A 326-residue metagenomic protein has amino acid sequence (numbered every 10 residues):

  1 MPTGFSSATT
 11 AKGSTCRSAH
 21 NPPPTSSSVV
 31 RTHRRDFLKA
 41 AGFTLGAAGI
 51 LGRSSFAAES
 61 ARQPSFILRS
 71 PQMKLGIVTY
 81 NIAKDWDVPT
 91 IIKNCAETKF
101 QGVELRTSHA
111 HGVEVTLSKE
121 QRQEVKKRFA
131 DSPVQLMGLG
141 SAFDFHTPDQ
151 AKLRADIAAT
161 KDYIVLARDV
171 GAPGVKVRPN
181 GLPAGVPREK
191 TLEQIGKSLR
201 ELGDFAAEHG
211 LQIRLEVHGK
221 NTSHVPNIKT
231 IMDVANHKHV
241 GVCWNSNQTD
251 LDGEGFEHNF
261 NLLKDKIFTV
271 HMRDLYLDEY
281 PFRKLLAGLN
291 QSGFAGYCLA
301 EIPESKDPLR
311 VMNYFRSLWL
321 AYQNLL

Functional and structural regions predicted by a protein language model:
C16-G76, A83-D85, P89-T98, T222-L326: Histidine-acidic metal/acid-base catalytic patches
A41-G52, R62, I67-R69, P89-I92 (+5 more regions): Active-site acidic/histidine proton-transfer and metal-coordination neighborhood in alpha/beta enzyme cores
L75-V78, V103-L105, L136-S141, V175-V177 (+4 more regions): Hydrophobic faces of well-ordered beta-strands that scaffold small-molecule active sites in alpha/beta enzyme cores
R106-K126, N180-V186: Glycine-rich, proline-tolerant flexible connector loops at the mouths of alpha/beta enzymes
S108, D144, N180, L275 (+1 more regions): Flexible loop residues that form catalytic and substrate-binding hotspots at small-molecule/glycan-binding clefts
